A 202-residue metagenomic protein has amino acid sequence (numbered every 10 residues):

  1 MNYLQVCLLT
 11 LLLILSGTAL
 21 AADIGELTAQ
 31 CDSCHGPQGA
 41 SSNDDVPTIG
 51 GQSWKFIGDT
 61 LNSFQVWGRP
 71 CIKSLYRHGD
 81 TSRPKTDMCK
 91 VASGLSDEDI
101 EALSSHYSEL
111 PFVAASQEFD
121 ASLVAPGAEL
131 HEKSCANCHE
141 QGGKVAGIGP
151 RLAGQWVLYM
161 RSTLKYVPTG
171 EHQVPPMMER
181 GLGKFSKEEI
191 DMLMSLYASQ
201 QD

Functional and structural regions predicted by a protein language model:
M1-L8: Bacterial N-terminal signal peptides that target proteins for export
L11-I14: Repetitive helical segments and hydrophobic/amphipathic motifs
S16-T18: N-terminal signal peptide c-region/cleavage motif recognized by signal peptidases
A21-Q38, A115, F119-Q141, W156-L158 (+1 more regions): Sequence/structural segment immediately N-terminal to covalent heme-attachment motifs in c-type and related
G39-K85, C89-V91, V124, A128 (+2 more regions): Gly/Gly-Pro-rich "capping" loops immediately C-terminal to redox-active cysteine motifs in periplasmic/lumenal
F64, H106-Y107, H131, V167 (+1 more regions): Conserved hydrophobic/aromatic "anchor" residues that stabilize well-ordered secondary structure elements
V91-A115, L158, L182-D202: C-terminal capping alpha-helices of c-type cytochrome domains
